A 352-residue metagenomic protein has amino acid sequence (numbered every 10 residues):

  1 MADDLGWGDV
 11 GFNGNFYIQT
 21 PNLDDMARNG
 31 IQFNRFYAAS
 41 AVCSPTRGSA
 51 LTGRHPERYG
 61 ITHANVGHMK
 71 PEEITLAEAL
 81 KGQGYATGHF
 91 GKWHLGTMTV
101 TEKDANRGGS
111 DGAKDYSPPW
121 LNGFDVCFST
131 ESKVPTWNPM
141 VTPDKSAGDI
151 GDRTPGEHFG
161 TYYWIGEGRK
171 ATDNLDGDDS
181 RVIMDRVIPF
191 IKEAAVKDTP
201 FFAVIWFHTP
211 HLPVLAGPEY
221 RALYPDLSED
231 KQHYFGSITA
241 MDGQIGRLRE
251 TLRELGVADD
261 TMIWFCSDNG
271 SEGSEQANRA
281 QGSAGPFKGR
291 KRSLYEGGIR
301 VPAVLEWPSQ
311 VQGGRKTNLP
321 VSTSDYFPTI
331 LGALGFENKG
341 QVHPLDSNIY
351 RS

Functional and structural regions predicted by a protein language model:
M1-S352: Formylglycine-dependent sulfatase
